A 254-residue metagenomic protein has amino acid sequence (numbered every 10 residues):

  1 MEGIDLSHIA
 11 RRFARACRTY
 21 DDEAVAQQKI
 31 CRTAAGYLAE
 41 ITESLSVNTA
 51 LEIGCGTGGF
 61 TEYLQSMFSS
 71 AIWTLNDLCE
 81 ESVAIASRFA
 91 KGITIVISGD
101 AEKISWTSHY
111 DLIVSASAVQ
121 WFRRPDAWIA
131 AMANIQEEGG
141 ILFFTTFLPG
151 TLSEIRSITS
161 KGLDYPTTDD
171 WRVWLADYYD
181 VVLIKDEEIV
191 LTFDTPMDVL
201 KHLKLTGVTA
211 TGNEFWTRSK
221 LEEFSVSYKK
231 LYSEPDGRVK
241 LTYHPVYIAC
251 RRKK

Functional and structural regions predicted by a protein language model:
M1-T19: N-terminal, positively charged/glycine-rich alpha-helical extensions of SAM-dependent methyltransferases
E23-A26, G59, D164-P166, L183-K254: Conserved Class I S-adenosyl-L-methionine
A26-S46: Conserved alpha-helix/loop element of class I SAM-dependent methyltransferases that forms part of the SAM/SAH-binding
T49-I104: Class I SAM-dependent methyltransferase SAM/SAH-binding core
E102-I113: A short acidic, Gly/Pro-enriched loop at the edge of an enzyme's catalytic core that lines a small-molecule cofactor
L112-P125, T146: A short SAM/SAH-binding and catalytic strip from SAM-dependent methyltransferases
D126-E138: A short glycine-rich, Lys/Arg-flanked "PGG" loop and its adjoining helix->strand segment in the class I
F143-T168: Conserved class I S-adenosyl-L-methionine
